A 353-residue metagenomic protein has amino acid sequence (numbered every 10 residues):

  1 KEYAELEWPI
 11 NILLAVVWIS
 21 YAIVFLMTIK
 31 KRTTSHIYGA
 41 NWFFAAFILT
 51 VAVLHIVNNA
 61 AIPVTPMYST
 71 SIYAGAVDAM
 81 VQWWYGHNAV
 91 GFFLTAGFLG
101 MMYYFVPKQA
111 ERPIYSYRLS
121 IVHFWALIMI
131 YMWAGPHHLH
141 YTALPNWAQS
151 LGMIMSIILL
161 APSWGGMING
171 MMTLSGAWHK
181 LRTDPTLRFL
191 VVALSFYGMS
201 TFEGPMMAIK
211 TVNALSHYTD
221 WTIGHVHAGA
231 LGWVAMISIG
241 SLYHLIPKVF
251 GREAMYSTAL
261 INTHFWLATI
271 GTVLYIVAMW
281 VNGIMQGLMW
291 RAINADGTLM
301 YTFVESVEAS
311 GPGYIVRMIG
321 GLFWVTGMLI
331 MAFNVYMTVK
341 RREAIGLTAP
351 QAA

Functional and structural regions predicted by a protein language model:
K1, P136-L144, K210-A214: Juxtamembrane "helix-exit" motif on the non-cytosolic side of transmembrane helices
E2-N11, H36-A40, D78-W83, L144-S156 (+2 more regions): Non-cytosolic membrane-interface motifs at loop->transmembrane helix junctions
W8-I29, N41-P66, W83-Q109, R118-L139 (+5 more regions): Hydrophobic cores of alpha-helical transmembrane segments in multi-pass integral membrane proteins
A40-W42, R112, A352: Cation-handling catalytic/transport regions enriched in His/Asp/Glu
V64-M80: Short, flexible helix-coil linker/hinge segments at the edges of structured domains or between repeats
E343-A353: Short, highly charged, low-complexity non-transmembrane loops/tails of multi-pass membrane proteins
